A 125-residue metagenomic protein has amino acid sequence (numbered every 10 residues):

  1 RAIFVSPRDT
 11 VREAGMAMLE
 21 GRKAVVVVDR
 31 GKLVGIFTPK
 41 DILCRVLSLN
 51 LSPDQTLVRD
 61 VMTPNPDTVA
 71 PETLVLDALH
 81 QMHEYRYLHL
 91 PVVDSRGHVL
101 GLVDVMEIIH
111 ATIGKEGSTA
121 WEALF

Functional and structural regions predicted by a protein language model:
R1, T38-Y85, L102-F125: Tandem CBS (Bateman) regulatory domains
F4-R22, V28, T68-R86, V93-D94 (+1 more regions): The conserved cystathionine-beta-synthase
A14-M16, D29-G31, L49-L51, V61: Short hydrophobic/aromatic-rich motifs at helix boundaries and adjacent loops
M18-G21, V27-D41, M82, L90-M106: A glycine-centered beta-loop-beta connector
